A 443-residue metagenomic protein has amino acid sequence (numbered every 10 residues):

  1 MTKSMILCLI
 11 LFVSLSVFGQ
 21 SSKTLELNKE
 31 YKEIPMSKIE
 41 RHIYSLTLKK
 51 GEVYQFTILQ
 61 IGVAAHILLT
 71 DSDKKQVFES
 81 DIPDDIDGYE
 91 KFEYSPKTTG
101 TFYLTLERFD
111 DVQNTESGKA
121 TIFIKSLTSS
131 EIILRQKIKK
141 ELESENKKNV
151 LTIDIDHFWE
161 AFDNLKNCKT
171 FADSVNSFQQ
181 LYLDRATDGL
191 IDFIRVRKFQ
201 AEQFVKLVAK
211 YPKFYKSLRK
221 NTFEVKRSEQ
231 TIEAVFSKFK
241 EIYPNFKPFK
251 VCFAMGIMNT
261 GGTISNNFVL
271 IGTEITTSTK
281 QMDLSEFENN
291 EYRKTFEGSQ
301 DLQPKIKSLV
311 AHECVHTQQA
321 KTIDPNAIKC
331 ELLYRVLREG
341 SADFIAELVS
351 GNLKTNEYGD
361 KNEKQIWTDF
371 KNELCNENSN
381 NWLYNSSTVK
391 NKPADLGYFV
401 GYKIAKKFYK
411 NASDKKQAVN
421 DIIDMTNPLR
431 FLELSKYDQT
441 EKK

Functional and structural regions predicted by a protein language model:
Q20-E52: Non-catalytic extracellular/lumenal accessory regions of secreted precursors
S21-L27, Y44, D71-D73, T101-K137: C-terminal edge strands of extracellular/lumenal beta-sandwich accessory domains
I34, G62-G88: Surface-exposed beta-strand/loop patches in noncatalytic accessory domains and peripheral targeting/linker segments
Y44-Q60, I67, F102-L106: Hydrophobic beta-strand segments within beta-rich accessory/binding domains
K125-E229, I242-F246: Non-catalytic architectural context of zinc metalloproteases
S130-K166, K329-K371, D438-T440: Post-HExxH zinc-binding segment in Zn-dependent metallohydrolases
F204-G351: Acidic/His-rich structured neighborhood in mature extracellular/periplasmic domains
Y358-G359, W367-K443: Pan-zinc metallopeptidase signature
